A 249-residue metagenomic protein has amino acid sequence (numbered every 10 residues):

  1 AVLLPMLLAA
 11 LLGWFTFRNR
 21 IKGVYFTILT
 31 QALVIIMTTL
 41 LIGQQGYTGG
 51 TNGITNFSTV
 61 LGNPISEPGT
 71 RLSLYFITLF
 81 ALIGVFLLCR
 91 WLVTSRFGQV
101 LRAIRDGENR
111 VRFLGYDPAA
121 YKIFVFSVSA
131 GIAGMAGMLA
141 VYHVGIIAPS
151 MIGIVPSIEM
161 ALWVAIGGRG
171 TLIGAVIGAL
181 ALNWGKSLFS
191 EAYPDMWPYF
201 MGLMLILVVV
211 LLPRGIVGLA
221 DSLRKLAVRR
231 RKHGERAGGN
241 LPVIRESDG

Functional and structural regions predicted by a protein language model:
A1-G249: Transmembrane alpha-helices and adjacent helix-loop boundaries
